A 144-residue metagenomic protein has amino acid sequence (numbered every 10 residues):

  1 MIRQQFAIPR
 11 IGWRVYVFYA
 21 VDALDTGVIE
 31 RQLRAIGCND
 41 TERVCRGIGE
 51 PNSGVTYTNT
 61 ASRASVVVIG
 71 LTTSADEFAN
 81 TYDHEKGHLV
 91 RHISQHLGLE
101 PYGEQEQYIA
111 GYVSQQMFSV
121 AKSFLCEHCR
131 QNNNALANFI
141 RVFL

Functional and structural regions predicted by a protein language model:
M1-I48: Non-catalytic terminal regions of proteins
Q5-F6, T26, E50-S53, T73 (+2 more regions): Beta-strand-rich cores of mature extracytoplasmic or soluble domains
L33-D76, H92: Active-site scaffold of zinc-dependent metalloenzymes
N80-H92: Active-site recognition of the HExxH zinc-binding catalytic motif
E100-R130: Post-HExxH zinc-binding segment in Zn-dependent metallohydrolases
N133-N134: Long terminal regulatory regions of eukaryotic proteins
